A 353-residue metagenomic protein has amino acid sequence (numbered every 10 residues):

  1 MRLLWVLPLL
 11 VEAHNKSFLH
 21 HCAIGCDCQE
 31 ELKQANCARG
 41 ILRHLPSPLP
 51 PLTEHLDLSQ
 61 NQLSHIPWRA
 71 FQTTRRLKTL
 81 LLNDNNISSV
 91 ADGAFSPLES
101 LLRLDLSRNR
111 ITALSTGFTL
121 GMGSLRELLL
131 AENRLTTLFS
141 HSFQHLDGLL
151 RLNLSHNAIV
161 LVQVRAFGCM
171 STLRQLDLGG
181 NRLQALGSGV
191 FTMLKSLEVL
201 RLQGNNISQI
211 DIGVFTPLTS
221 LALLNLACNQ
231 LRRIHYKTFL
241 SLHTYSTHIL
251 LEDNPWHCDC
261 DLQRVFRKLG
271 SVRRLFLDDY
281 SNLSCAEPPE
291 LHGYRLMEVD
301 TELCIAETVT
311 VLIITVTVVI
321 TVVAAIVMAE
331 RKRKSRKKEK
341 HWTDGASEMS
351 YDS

Functional and structural regions predicted by a protein language model:
L3, L9-C22, C28-Q34, T247-S353: Membrane-proximal C-terminal cap and juxtamembrane stalk of leucine-rich repeat ectodomains
Q29, L49-L52, Q72-R76, S96-L101 (+7 more regions): Leucine-rich repeat
E30-T79, N83-N86: LRR N-terminal entry segment and analogous cap-like coil->beta motifs
A35, E54-L58, L77-L82, L101-L106 (+6 more regions): Conserved hydrophobic beta-strand positions in leucine-rich repeat
G40, N61, N85, L106-N109 (+6 more regions): Consensus "Asn ladder" position of solenoid repeat domains
R43, S64, I87-S88, T112 (+7 more regions): Leucine-rich repeat
H44-P48, W68-Q72, D92-S96, T116-L120 (+5 more regions): Recurring C-terminal helix/loop segment of individual leucine-rich repeat
S140-Q230: Eukaryotic tandem repeat interaction scaffolds
